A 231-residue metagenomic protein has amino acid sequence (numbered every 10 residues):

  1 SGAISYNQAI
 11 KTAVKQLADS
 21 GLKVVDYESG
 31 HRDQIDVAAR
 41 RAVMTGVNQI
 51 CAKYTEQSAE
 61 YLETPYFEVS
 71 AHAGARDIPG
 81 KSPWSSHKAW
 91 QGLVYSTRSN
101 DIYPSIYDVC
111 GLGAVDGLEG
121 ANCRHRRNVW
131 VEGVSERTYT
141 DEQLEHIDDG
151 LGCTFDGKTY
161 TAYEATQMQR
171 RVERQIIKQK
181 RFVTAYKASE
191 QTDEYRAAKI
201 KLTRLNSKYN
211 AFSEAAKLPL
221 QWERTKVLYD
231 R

Functional and structural regions predicted by a protein language model:
S1-L118, E132-R231: Domain-core detector
D116-R126: Long, His/Glu/Asp-enriched segments that create or flank divalent metal/ion-associated functional microenvironments
V129: A short beta-strand motif that forms part of the nucleic acid-binding face of small beta-barrel RNA-binding folds
